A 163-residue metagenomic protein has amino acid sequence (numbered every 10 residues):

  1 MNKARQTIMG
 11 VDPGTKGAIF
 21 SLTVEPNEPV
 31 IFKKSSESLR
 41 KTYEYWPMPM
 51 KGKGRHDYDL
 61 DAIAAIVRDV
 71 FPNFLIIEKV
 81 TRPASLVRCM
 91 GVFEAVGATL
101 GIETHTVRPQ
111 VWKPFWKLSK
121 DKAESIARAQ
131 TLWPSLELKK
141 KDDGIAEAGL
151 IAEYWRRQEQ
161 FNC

Functional and structural regions predicted by a protein language model:
M1-C163: Phosphate- and other anionic-substrate recognition elements at nucleic-acid/protein interfaces
